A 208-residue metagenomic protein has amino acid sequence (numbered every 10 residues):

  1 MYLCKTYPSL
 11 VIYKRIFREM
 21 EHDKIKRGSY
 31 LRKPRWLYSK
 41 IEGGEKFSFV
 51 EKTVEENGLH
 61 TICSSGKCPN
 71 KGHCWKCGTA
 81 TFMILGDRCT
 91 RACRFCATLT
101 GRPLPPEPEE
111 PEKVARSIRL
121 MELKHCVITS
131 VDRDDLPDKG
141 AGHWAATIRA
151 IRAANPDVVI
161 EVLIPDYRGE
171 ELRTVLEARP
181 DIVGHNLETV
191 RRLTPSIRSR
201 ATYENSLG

Functional and structural regions predicted by a protein language model:
Y2-R91: Flexible, acidic/Gly-rich N-terminal and inter-domain linker regions that tether and position cofactor-handling modules
E45, F49, A201-G208: Generic recognition of short, well-ordered alpha-helical interface segments
K76-I182, L187-L193, T202-L207: Conserved Radical SAM active-site core
I197: Bacterial c-di-GMP phosphodiesterase catalytic domain signature
